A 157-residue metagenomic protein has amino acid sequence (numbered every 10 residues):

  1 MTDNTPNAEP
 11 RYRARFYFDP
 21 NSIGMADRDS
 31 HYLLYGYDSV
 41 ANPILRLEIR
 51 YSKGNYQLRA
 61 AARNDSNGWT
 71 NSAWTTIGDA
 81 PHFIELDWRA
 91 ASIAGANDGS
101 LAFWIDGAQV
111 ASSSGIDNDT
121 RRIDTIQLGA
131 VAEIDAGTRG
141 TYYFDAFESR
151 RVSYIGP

Functional and structural regions predicted by a protein language model:
M1-A62, S149-G156: Secretory/extracellular carbohydrate-interaction modules and structurally similar beta-sandwich "look-alikes"
T2-A14, A26-D27, A73-H82, T138 (+1 more regions): Extracellular/lumenal carbohydrate-interaction signature centered on repeated Trp-anchored short motifs
R11-D19, P81-R89, A102-W104, Y143-R150: Residues within well-ordered beta-strands of beta-sheet-rich folds
A41-L45, N67-A73, A108-S114: Surface-exposed loop/edge segments in extracytoplasmic proteins
A60-F83, S92: Short, aromatic/His-centered strand-loop micro-motif at the edge of beta-sheets
F83-G115: Carbohydrate-binding surfaces in secreted/extracellular proteins
A96-W104, I134-A146, Y154-G156: Extracellular carbohydrate recognition
S113-D145: Flexible glycan-contacting loops in extracellular carbohydrate-active proteins
